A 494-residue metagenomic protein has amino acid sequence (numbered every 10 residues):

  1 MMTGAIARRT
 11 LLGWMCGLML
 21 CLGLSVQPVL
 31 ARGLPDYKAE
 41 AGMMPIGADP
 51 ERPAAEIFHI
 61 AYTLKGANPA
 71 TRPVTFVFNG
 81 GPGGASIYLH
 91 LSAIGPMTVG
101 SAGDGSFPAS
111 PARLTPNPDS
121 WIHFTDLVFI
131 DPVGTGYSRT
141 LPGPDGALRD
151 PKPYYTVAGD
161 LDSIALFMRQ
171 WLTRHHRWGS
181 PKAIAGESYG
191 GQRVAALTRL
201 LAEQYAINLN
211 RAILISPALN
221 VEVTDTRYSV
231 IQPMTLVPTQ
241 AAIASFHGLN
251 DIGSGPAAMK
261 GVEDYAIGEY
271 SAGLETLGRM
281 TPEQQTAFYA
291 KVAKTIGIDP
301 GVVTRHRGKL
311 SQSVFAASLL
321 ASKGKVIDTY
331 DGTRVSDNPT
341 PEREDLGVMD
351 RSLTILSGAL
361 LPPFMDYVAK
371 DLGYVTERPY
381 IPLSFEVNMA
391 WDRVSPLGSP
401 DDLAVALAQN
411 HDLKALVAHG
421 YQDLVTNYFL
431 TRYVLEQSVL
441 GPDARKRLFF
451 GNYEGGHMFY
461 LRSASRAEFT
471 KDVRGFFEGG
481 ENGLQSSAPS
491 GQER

Functional and structural regions predicted by a protein language model:
M15, V29-V74, S86, S92 (+1 more regions): Catalytic-loop region of hydrolases
R52-P153, E436: N-terminal cap/lid subdomain of alpha/beta-hydrolase-fold enzymes
P96-S101, A202-T295: A catalytic-pocket lid/entrance helix-loop region that shapes and gates access to the active site across common
I122, P132, K152-L172: Alpha/beta-hydrolase active-site loop
R177-Y189: Alpha/beta-hydrolase fold nucleophile elbow
G278-V425: Alpha/beta-hydrolase fold catalytic core
L413, N427-Q437: Short alpha-helix in the alpha/beta-hydrolase fold that links the catalytic acid
E454-S465: Catalytic histidine-centered segment of alpha/beta-hydrolase-like enzymes
